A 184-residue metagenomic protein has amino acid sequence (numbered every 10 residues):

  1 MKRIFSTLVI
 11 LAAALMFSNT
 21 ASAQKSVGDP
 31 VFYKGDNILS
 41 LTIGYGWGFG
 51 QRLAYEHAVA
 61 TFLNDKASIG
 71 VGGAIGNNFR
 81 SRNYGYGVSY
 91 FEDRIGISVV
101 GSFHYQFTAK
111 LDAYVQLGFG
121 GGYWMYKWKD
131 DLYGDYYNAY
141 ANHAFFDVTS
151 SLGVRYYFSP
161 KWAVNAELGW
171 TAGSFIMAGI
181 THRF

Functional and structural regions predicted by a protein language model:
M1-F32: Cleavable N-terminal export/targeting peptides
S6, A60-K66, Q106-K110, Y157-S159 (+1 more regions): Outer-membrane beta-barrel channels and translocator barrels
K25, N78-R80, N138-F184: Predominantly the C-terminal beta-signal and adjacent terminal strand-loop region of outer-membrane beta-barrel
P30-T108: Glycine- and aromatic-enriched membrane insertion/assembly motifs of diderm outer-membrane and organelle channel
S40, Y84-S89, D135-Y140, A163-N165: Extracellular loop and loop/strand-boundary signature of outer-membrane beta-barrel proteins
L41-I43, Q51-H57, I97-F103, L117-G121 (+4 more regions): Residues on the lipid-exposed face of transmembrane beta-strands in outer-membrane beta-barrel proteins
N64, S68-G70, D112-Y114, A163 (+1 more regions): Membrane-spanning beta-strand positions in outer-membrane beta-barrel proteins
R82-V88, Y126-G134, A178-T181: Outer-membrane beta-barrel translocator domains and adjoining extracellular loop/strand segments of Gram-negative
